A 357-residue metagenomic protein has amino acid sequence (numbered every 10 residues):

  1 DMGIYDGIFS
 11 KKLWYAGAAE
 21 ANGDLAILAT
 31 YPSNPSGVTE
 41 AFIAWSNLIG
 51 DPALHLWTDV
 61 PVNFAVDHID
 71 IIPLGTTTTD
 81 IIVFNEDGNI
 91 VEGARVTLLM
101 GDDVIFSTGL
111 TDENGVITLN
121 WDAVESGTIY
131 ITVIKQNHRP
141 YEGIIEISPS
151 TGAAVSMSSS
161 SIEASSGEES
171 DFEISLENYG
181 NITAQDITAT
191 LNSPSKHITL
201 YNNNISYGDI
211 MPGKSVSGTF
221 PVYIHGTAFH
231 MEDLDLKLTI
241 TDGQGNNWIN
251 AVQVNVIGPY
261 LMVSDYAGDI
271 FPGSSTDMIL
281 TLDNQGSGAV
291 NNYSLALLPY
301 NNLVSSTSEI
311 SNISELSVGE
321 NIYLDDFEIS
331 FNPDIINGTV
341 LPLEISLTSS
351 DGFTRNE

Functional and structural regions predicted by a protein language model:
D1-V60: Active-site-proximal C-terminal subdomain of hydrolase catalytic domains
D59-I69, S148-S166, A251-G273: Low-complexity, acidic Ser/Thr/Pro/Gly-rich terminal tails and inter-domain linkers that flank the onset of structured
L74-G88, F172-L176, M278-T281: Beta-strand-rich structural segments
T77, D87-G101: Short, ordered, surface-exposed loop/turn motifs in non-cytosolic proteins
V104-I117: Short, acidic Ser/Thr/Gly-rich low-complexity loop/linker segments typical of extracellular and cell-surface proteins
V116-I117, T199-A228, S305-D334: Intrinsically disordered, low-complexity Pro/Gly/Ser/Thr-rich segments with frequent PxxP/GP/PP motifs and embedded
V133-I144, Y223-P259, I329-E357: Terminal connector regions
G167-I182, G273-G288: Short beta-strand elements of extracellular/lumenal beta-sandwich folds
